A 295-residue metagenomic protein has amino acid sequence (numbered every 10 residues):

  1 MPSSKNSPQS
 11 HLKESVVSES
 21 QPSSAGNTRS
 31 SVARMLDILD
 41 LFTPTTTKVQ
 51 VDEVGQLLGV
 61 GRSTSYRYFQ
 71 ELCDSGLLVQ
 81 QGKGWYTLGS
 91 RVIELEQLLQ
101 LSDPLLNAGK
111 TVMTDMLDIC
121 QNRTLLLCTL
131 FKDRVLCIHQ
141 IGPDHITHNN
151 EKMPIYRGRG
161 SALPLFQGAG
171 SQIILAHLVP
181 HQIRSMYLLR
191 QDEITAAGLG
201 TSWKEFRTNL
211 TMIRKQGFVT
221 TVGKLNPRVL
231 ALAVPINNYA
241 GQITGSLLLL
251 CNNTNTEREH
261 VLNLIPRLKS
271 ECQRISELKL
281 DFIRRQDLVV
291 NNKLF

Functional and structural regions predicted by a protein language model:
P2-S102, L106, Q273, E277-D281: N-terminal helix-turn-helix
S3-K5, L12-E14, N149-L225, F295: Short, solvent-exposed recognition segments
L41, L57, A108-I119, L126 (+4 more regions): Amphipathic alpha-helical regulatory segments at dimerization interfaces that relay allosteric signals between sensory
L78-V79, C128, I236: A structural signal for short hydrophobic beta-strand segments in well-ordered beta-sheet cores
L88-L189: Amphipathic alpha-helical effector-binding/dimerization core of metabolite-sensing transcriptional regulators
A162-L165, L262-F282: Short, solvent-exposed cationic patches
R190-E193, E271-F295: Cysteine/selenocysteine-centered motifs that mediate thiol-based redox chemistry or coordinate metal-sulfur cofactors
A196-C272, N291-F295: Extended hydrophobic
